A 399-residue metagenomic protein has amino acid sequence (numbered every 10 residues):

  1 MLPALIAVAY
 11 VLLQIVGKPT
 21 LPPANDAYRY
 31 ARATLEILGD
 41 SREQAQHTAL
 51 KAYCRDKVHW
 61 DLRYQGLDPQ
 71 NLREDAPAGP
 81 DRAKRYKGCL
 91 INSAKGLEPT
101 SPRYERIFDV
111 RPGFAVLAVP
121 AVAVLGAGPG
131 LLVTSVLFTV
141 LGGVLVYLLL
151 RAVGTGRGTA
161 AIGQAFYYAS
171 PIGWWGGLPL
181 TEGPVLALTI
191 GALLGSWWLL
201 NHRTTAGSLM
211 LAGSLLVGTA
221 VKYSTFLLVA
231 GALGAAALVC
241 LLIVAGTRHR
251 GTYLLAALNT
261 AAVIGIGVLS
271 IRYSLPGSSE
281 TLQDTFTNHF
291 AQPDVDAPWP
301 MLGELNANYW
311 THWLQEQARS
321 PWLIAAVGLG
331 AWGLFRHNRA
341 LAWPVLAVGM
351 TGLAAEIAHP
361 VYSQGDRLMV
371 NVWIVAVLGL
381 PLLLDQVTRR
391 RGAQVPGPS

Functional and structural regions predicted by a protein language model:
D40-V110: Interfacial juxtamembrane loops and adjacent helix segments that form the catalytic/substrate-binding surfaces
S101-P112, V116, V124-L141: Loop-to-helix entry region of an early transmembrane alpha helix in multi-pass inner-membrane enzymes
V146-A169: Transmembrane-helix signature of polytopic, membrane-embedded enzymes that assemble or transfer cell-envelope glycans
W175-V185: Short acidic/glycine- and proline-prone juxtamembrane loop motifs at membrane-interface regions of multi-pass membrane
A192-G207, L384: Membrane-interface transmembrane helices that cradle and orient dolichyl/undecaprenyl
L199-L200, L227-A262, F335-N338, L346: Perimembrane helix-loop-helix junctions
G207-Y223, V229-G234: Membrane-interface alpha helices of multi-pass inner-membrane proteins
Q315-A342, G352-L353: Hydrophobic, aromatic-rich transmembrane alpha-helices and their immediate juxtamembrane boundary segments
